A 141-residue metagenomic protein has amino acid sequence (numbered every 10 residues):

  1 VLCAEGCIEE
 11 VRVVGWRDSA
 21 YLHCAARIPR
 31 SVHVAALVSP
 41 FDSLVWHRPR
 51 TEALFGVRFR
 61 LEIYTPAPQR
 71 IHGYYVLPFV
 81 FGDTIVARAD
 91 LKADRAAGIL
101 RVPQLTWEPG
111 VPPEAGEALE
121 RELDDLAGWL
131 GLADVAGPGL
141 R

Functional and structural regions predicted by a protein language model:
V1-R141: Long, charged, low-complexity, helical-prone intrinsically disordered regions
